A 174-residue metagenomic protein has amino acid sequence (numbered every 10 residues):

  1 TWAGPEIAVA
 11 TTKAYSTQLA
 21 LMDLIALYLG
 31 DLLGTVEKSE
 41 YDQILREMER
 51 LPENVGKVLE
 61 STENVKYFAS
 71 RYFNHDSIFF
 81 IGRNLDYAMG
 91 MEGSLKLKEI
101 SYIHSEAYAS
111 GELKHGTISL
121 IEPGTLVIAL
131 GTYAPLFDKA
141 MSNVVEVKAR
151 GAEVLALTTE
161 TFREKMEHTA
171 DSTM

Functional and structural regions predicted by a protein language model:
T1-L126: Active-site phosphate/pyrophosphate-binding segments
T1-V9, E164-M174: Structural recognition of alpha->loop->beta junctions
H75, G124-T125, G151, E167-D171: Short, well-ordered alpha-helix to beta-strand connector turns
R83, T132, T159: Cofactor-binding loop segments of dinucleotide-utilizing enzymes, especially the Rossmann-like FAD- and NAD(P)+-binding
E92-I100, S142-A149, D171-T173: Short, solvent-exposed amphipathic alpha-helical segments in soluble enzyme and RNA/protein-processing domains
E112-E146: Glycine-rich, anion-gripping cofactor-binding loops and their flanking helix/strand elements in enzyme active sites
A156-E164: Short, polar loop motifs at secondary-structure junctions
